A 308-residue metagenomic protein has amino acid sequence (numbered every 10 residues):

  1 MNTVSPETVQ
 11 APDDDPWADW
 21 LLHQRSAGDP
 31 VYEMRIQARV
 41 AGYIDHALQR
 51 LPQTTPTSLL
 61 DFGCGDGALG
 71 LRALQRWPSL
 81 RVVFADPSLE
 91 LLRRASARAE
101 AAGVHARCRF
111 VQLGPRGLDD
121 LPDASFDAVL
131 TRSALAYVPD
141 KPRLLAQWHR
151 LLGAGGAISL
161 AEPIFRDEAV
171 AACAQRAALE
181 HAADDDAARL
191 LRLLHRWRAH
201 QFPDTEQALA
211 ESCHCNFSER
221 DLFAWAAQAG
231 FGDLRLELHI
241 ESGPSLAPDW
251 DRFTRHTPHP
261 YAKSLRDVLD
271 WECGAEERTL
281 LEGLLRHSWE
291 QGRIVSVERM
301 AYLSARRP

Functional and structural regions predicted by a protein language model:
M1-T55, A68-R72, R76, L91-R94: Conserved class I S-adenosyl-L-methionine
T8-R35, R235-Q291: C-terminal helical/coil "lid" or tail adjacent to the Rossmann-like core of SAM-dependent
S58-F62, D66-L118: Class I SAM-dependent methyltransferase SAM/SAH-binding core
D119-A128: A short acidic, Gly/Pro-enriched loop at the edge of an enzyme's catalytic core that lines a small-molecule cofactor
D127-D140, I164: A short SAM/SAH-binding and catalytic strip from SAM-dependent methyltransferases
P142-A154: A short glycine-rich, Lys/Arg-flanked "PGG" loop and its adjoining helix->strand segment in the class I
S159-R196: Conserved class I S-adenosyl-L-methionine
H214-A229: Short alpha-helix
